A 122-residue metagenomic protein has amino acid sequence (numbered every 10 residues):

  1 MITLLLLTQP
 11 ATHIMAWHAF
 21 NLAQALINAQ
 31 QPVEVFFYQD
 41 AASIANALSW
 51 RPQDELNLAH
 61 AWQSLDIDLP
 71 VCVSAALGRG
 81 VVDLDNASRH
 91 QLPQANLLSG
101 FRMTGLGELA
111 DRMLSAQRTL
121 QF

Functional and structural regions predicted by a protein language model:
I2, V33, L69: Hydrophobic anchor at the start of a short beta-strand that flanks the dinucleotide cofactor-binding loop
I2-W17, A42-W50: Short, glycine-rich nucleotide/cofactor-binding loops
L5-L6, E34-Y38: Short, conserved beta-strand edge motifs with alternating hydrophobic and charged residues
M15-Q30, V35: Histidine-anchored nucleotide/phosphate-binding helix
Q39-A42, A75-L77: Short beta-alpha junction loops
R51-D54, A87-Q91: Short, hinge-like loop/turn segments at secondary-structure boundaries
R51-G78: A glycine-rich helix N-cap at a beta->alpha junction
R89-S115, L120: C-terminal structural segments of small proteins and small subunits
